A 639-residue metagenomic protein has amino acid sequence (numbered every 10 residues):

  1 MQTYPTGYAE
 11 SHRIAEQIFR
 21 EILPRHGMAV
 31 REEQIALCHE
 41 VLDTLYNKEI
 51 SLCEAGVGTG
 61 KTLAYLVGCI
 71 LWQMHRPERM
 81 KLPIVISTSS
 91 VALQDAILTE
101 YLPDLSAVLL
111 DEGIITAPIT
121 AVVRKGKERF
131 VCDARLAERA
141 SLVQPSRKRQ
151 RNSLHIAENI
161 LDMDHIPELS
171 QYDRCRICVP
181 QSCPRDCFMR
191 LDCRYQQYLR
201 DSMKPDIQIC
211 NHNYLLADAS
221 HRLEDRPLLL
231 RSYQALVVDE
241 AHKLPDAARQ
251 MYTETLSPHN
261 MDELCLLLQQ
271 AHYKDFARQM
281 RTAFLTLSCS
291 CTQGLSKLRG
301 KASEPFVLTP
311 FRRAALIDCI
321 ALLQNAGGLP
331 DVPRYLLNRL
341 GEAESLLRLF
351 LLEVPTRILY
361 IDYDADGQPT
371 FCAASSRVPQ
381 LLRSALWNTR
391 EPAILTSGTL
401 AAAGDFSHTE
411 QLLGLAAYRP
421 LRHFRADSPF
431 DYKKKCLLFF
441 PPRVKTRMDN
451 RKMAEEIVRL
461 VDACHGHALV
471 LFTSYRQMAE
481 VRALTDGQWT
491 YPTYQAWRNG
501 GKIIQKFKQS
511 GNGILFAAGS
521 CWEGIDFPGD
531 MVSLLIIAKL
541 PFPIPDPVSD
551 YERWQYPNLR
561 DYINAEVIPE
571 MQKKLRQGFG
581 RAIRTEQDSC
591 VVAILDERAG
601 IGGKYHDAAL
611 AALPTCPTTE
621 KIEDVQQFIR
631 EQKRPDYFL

Functional and structural regions predicted by a protein language model:
Q2-L23, A29-E32, R76-Q208, H212-N213 (+3 more regions): A substrate-engagement module of RecA-like helicase motors
N47-V67: Walker A/P-loop
Y65-V67, L71, A92-D95, T99-P103 (+3 more regions): Signature of the SF2 helicase/ATPase Hel1-core->accessory helical subdomain module
L82-A92, I394-G398, G466-Y475, I594-L595: Conserved RecA-like ASCE P-loop NTPase motor core of nucleic-acid helicases/translocases
Q181-Q208, A219-P227, L322-C436, F440-P442 (+3 more regions): A contiguous, basic/glycine-rich beta-loop/short-helix subdomain that forms a polymer-engagement track
S384, F440-T473: Conserved interdomain hinge at the start of the Helicase C-terminal
P441-M448, N499-G600: Conserved RecA-like P-loop NTPase helicase motor core
T473-W497: Conserved helicase motor "Helicase C" RecA-like lobe of SF1/SF2 P-loop NTPases
